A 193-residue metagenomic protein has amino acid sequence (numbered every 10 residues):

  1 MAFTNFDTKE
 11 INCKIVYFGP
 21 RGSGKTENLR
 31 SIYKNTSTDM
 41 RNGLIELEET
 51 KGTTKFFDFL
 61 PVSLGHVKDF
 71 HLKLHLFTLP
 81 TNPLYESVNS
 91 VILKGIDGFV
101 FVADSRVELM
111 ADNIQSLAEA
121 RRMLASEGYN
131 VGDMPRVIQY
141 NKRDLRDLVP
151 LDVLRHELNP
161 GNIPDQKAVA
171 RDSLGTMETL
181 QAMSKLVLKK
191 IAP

Functional and structural regions predicted by a protein language model:
M1-A2, F59-S63, L117-A125: Short, well-ordered amphipathic alpha-helices
A2-T50: Conserved G1/Walker A P-loop phosphate-binding module
T8, G52-K55, G65-F70, V91-G95 (+1 more regions): Conserved catalytic network of the ASCE P-loop NTPase/AAA+ motor domain
G22, N82, R106-E108, K142-R146 (+1 more regions): Conserved nucleotide-binding/hydrolysis micro-motifs of P-loop NTPases
L44-L84: Switch I (G2) and immediately adjacent beta-strands of P-loop GTPase domains
Y85-E108: Inter-motif core of Ras-like GTPase G domains
S105-G161: Conserved C-terminal guanine-recognition region of P-loop GTPase G domains, centered on the G4
D144-P193: Canonical P-loop GTPase G-domain recognition
